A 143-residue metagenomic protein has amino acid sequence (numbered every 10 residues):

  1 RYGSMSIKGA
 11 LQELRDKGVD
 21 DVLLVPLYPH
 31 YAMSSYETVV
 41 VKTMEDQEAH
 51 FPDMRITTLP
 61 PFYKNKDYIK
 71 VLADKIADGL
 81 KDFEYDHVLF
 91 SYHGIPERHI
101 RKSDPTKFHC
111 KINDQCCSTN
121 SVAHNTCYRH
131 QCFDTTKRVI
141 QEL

Functional and structural regions predicted by a protein language model:
R1-L143: Extended amphipathic ligand-handling, pore-lining, and cofactor/metal-binding catalytic surfaces
